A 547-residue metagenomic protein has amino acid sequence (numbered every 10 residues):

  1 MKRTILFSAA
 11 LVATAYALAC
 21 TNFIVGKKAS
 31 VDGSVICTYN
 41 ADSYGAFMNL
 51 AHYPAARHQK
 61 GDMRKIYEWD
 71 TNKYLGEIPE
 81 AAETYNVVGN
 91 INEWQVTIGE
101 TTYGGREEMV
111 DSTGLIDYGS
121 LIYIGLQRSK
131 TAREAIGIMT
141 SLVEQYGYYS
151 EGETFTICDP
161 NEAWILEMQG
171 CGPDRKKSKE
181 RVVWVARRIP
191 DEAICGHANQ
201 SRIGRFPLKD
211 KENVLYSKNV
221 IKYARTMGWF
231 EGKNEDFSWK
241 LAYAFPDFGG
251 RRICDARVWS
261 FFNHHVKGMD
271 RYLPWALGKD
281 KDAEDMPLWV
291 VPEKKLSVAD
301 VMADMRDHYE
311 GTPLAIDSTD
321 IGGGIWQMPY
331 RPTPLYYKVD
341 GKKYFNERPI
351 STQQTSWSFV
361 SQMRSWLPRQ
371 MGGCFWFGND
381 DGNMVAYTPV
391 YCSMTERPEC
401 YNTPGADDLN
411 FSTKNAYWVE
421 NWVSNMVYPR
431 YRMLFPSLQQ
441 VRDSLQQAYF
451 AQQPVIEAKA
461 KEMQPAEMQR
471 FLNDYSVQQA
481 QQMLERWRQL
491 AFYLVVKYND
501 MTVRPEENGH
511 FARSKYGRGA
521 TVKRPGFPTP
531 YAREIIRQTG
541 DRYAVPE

Functional and structural regions predicted by a protein language model:
M1-T4: Positively charged n-region of N-terminal signal peptides that target proteins for export
L6-F7, A17-L18: Cleavable N-terminal signal peptides
V12-T14: N-terminal signal peptide c-region/cleavage motif recognized by signal peptidases
C20-Y118, I138-L296: A contiguous strand-loop segment
I122-R128: Short, well-ordered beta-strand elements within core beta-sheets of diverse protein domains
F261-K342, R348-I350, S444-L445, V455: Accessory, solvent-exposed terminal regions and/or long lumenal/extracellular loops of proteins
I325-E462: Substrate-recognition/cap regions that form aromatic- and gly/pro-loop-enriched pockets for small-molecule ligands
R442-E547: Histidine-centered catalytic/metal-binding microenvironments
